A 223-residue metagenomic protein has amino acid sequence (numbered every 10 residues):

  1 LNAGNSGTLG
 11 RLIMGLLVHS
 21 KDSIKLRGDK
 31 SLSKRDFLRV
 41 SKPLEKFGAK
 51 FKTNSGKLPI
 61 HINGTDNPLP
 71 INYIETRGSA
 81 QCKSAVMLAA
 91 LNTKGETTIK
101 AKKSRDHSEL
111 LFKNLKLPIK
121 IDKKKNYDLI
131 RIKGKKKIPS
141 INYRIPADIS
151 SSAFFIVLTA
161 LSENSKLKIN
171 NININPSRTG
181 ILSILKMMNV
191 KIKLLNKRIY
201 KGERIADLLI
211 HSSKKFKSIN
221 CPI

Functional and structural regions predicted by a protein language model:
L1-I223: Structural preference for solvent-exposed beta-strand-turn elements and adjacent flexible terminal/loop segments within
